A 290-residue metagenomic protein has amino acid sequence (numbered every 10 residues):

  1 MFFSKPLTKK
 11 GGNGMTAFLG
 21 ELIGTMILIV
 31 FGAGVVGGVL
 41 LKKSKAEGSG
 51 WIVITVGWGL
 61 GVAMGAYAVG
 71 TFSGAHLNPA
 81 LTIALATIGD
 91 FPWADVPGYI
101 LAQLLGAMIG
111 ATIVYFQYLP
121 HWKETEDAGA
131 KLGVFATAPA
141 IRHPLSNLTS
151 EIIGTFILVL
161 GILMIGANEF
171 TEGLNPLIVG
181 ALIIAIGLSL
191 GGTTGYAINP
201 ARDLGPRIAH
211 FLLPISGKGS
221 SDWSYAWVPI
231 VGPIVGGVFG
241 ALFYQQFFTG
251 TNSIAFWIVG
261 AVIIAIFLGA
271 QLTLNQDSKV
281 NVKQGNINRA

Functional and structural regions predicted by a protein language model:
F2-A290: Membrane-interface helix-loop junctions and terminal tails of multi-pass membrane proteins
